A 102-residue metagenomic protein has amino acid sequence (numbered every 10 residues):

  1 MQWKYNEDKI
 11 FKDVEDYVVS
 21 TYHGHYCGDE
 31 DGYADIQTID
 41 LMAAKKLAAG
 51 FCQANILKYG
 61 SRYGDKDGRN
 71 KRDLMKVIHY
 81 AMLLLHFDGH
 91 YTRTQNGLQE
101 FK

Functional and structural regions predicted by a protein language model:
M1-K102: Intrinsically disordered, low-complexity regulatory regions that flank transcription factor DNA-binding cores
